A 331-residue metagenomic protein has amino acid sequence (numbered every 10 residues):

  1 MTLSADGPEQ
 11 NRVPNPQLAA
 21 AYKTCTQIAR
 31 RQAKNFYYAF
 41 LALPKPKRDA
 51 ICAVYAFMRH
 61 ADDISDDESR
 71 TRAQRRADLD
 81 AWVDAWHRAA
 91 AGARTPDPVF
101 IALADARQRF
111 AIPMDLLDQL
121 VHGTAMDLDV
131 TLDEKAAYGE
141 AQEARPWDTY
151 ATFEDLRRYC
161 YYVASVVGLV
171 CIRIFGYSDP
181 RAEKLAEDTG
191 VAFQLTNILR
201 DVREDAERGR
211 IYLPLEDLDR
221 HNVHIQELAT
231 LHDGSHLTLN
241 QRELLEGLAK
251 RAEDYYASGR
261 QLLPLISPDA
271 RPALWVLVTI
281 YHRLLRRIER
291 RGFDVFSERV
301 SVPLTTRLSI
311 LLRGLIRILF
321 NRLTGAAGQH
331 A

Functional and structural regions predicted by a protein language model:
M1-Q194, L199, R203-A331: Catalytic cores of Mg2+-dependent Asp-rich isoprenoid enzymes
